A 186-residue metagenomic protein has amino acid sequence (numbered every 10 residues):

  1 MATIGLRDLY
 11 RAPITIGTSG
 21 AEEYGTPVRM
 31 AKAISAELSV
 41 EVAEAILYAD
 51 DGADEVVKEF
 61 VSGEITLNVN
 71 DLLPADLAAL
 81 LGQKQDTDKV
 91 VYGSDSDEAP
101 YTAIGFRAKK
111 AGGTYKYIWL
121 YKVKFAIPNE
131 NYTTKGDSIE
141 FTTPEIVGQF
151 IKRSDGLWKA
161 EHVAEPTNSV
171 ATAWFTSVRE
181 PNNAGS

Functional and structural regions predicted by a protein language model:
M1-L77, F125-E140: Solvent-exposed edge beta-strands and adjacent loop segments that serve as assembly or binding interfaces
T3, T15-T18, E23, D50 (+6 more regions): Intrinsically disordered, low-complexity segments enriched in small/polar residues
G5, S19, A43, T87 (+2 more regions): Alpha-helical structural elements
R11-P13, Y115, Q149: Short secondary-structure transition/capping segments
Y24-R29, Y117-K122, A160-A164: Short amphipathic beta-strand/extended segments with alternating polar/hydrophobic composition
E44, T114-Y115, T143: Short, functional N-terminal and low-complexity linear motifs
E55-L120: Structured, beta-strand-rich domain cores that present glycine/charged loop surfaces used to bind extended ligands
F125-S186: Mixed-charge, glycine-accented linear interaction segment located at domain edges/termini
